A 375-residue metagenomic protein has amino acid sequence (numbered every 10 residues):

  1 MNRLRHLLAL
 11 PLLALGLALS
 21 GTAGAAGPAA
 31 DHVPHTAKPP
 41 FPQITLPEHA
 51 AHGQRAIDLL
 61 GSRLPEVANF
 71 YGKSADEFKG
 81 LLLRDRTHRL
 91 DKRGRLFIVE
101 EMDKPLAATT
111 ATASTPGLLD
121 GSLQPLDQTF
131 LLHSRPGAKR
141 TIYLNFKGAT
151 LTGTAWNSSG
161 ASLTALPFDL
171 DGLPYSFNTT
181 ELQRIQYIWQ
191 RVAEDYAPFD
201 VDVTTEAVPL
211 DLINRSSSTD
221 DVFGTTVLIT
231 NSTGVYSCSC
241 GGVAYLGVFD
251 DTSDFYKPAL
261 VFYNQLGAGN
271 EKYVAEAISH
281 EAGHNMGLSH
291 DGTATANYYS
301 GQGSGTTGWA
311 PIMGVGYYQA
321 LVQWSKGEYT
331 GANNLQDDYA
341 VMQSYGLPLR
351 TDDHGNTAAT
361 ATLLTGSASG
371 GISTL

Functional and structural regions predicted by a protein language model:
M1-P11: Bacterial N-terminal signal peptides that target proteins for export
A9-S20: Bacterial N-terminal signal peptides
A25-L170: Primarily auto-inhibitory N-terminal propeptides
A30-A51, K272-S304: Ordered, small/hydrophobic-rich secondary-structure cores
P136-I142, K147, T154-A155, S159-A296: Active-site-proximal segment of zinc-dependent metalloprotease catalytic domains
G303-N334, Y339: Post-HExxH zinc-binding segment in Zn-dependent metallohydrolases
T330-L375: Non-catalytic extracellular/lumenal accessory regions of secreted precursors
